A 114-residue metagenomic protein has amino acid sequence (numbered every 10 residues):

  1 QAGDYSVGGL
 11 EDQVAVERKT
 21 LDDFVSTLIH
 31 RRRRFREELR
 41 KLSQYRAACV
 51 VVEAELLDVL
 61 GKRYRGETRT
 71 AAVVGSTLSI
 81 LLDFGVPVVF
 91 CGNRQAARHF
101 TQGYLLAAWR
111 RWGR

Functional and structural regions predicted by a protein language model:
A2-R114: Extended, alpha-helix-rich binding/interface surfaces that flank or overlap catalytic cores and mediate recognition
